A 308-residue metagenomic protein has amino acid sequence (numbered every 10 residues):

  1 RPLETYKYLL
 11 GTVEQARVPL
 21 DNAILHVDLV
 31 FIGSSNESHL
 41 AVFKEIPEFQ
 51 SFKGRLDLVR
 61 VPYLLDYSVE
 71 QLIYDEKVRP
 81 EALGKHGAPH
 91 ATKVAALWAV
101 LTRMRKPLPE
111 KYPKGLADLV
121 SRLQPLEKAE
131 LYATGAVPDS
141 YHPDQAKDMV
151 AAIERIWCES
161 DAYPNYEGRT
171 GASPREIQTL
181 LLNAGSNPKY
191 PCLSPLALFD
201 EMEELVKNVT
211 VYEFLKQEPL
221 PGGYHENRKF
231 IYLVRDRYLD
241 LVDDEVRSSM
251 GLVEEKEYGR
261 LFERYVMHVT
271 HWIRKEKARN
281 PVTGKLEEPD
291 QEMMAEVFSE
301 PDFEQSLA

Functional and structural regions predicted by a protein language model:
R1-Y8, V13-G84: Canonical AAA+ ATPase core
L3, F43, M104-P109, K189-S194 (+1 more regions): Short, solvent-exposed secondary-structure capping/transition elements
Y6-Y8, Y63, Y67, Y74 (+11 more regions): Sequence-level detector for tyrosine residue identity
T12-A16, E37, R55, V59-P62 (+10 more regions): Conserved, well-folded catalytic cores of nucleic-acid-processing and energy-transducing macromolecular machines
Q15, G33, E37, R55 (+5 more regions): Generic alpha-helix detector with strongest preference for long hydrophobic helices that associate with membranes
H26, H39, H86, H90 (+3 more regions): Histidine (H) residue identity feature
L65-I177: Conserved AAA+ ATPase small/helical "lid" subdomain
G171-A308: Terminal-proximal interaction/regulatory segments of ATP-powered molecular machines
